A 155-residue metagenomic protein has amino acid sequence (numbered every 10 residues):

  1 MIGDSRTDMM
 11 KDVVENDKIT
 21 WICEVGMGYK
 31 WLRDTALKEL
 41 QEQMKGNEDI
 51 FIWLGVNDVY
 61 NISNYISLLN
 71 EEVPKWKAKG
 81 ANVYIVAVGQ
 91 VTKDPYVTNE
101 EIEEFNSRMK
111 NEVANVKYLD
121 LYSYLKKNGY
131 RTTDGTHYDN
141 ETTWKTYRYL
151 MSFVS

Functional and structural regions predicted by a protein language model:
M1-L68, T92-D94, E100: Conserved SGNH/GDSL esterase-like catalytic core that processes O-acyl groups on lipids and polysaccharides
I2, I22-E24, V86, L119-Y124: Conserved beta-strand termini and adjacent loop/short-helix elements that scaffold enzyme active sites in alpha/beta
R6, M10, L54, W76-G80 (+6 more regions): Sec/Tat-exported extracytoplasmic proteins
N16-K18, K45-I50, A78-Y84, A114-K117: Loop/turn elements at helix/coil->beta-strand transitions in domains of secreted/extracellular proteins
L40-Q41, V73, M151: Generic structural signal for well-ordered alpha-helical scaffold segments
N57, K75-E103, L125: Active-site segments of SGNH/GDSL-like serine hydrolases that catalyze O-acetyl group transfer/hydrolysis on lipids
L69-P74, N106: Generic structural signal for well-ordered alpha-helices, preferentially at hydrophobic/aromatic core positions
D94-S155: Catalytic His-Asp segment of secreted/periplasmic serine-dependent ester chemistry enzymes
